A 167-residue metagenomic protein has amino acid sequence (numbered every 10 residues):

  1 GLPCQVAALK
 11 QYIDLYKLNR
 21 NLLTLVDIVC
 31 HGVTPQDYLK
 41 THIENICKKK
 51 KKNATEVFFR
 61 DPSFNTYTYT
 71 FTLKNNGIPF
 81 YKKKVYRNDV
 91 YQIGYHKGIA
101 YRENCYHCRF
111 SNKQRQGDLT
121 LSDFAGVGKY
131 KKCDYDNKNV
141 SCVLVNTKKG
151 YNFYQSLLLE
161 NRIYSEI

Functional and structural regions predicted by a protein language model:
G1-I167: Iron-sulfur-associated redox domains of electron-transfer enzymes in respiratory and anaerobic energy metabolism
